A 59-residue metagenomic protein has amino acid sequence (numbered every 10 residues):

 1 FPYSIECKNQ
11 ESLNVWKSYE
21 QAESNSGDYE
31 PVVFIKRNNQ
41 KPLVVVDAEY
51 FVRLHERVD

Functional and structural regions predicted by a protein language model:
F1-D59: Catalytic phosphate/metal-binding cores of nucleic-acid and nucleotide-processing enzymes, i.e., regions that mediate
